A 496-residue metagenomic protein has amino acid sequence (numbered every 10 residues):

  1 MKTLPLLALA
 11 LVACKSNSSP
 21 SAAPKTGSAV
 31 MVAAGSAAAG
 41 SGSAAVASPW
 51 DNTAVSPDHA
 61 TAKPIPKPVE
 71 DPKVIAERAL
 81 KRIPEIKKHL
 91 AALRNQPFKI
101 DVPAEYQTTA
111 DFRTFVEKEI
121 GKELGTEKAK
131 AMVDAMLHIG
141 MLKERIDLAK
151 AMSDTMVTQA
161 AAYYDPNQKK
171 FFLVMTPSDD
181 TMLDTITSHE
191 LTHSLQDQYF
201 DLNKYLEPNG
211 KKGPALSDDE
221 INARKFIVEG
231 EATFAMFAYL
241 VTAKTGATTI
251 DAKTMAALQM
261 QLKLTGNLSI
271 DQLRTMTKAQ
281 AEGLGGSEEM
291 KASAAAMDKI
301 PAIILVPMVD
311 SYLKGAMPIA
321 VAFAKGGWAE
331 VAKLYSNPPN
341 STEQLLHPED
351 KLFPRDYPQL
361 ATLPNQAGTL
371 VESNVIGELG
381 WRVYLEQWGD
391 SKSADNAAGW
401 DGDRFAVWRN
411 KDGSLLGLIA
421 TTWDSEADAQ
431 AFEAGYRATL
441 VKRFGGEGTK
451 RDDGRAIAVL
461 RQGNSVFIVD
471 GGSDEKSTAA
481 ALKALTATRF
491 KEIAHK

Functional and structural regions predicted by a protein language model:
C14-S18: Bacterial signal peptide processing site
A33, K81-F171, T176-T181: Auxiliary, metal-adjacent structural segments of Zn-dependent hydrolase domains
I86, D197-R274: Post-HExxH zinc-binding segment in Zn-dependent metallohydrolases
L90, T185-L202, A232-T233, S425: Active-site recognition of the HExxH zinc-binding catalytic motif
K99-I120, N209-L216, T249-K263, N337-N340: Acidic helix-start/capping segments at beta-turn-to-alpha-helix junctions
K170, L183-S188, L195, W408-D428 (+2 more regions): A short, solvent-exposed beta-edge/loop patch
F171-S188, D219-R224: Short pre-active-site segment immediately N-terminal to the catalytic Zn-binding motif
N267-S414, A420: Pan-zinc metallopeptidase signature
